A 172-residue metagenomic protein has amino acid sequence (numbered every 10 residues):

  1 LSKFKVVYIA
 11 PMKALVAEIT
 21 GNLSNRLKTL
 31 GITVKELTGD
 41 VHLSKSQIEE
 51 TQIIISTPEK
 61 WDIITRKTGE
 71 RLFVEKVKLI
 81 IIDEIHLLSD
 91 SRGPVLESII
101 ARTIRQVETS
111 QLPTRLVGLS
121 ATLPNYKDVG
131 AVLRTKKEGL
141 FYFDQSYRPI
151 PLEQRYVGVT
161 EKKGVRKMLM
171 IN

Functional and structural regions predicted by a protein language model:
L1-S2, R26-L30, K45-E49, E70-E75 (+6 more regions): Conserved catalytic network of the ASCE P-loop NTPase/AAA+ motor domain
F4-I63, A131: Conserved nucleic-acid-binding Ia/Ib motif block in the N-terminal RecA-like helicase ATPase lobe
K13-A14, R71, H86-G93, V117 (+1 more regions): Flexible beta-alpha connector loops of hexameric P-loop NTPases
K13-V16, V41-L43, E59-D62, H86-L88 (+3 more regions): Conserved nucleotide-binding/hydrolysis micro-motifs of P-loop NTPases
E18-R26, K60, K76, V95-T103 (+2 more regions): Alpha-helical scaffold elements adjacent to nucleotide-binding pockets in ATP/GTP-utilizing enzyme cores
I54, P58-D62, T68-Q111: SF2 helicase catalytic motif II
A101, T114-N172: Conserved interdomain linker/interface between the two RecA-like ATPase lobes of SF2 helicase motors
